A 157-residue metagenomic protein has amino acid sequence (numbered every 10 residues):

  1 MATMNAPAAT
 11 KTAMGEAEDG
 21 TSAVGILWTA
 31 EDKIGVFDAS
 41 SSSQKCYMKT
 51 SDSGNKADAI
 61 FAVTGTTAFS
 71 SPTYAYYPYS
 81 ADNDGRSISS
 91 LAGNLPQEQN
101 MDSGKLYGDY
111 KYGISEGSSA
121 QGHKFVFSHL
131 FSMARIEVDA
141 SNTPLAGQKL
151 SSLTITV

Functional and structural regions predicted by a protein language model:
M1-V157: Sec-type signal peptide cleavage vicinity
